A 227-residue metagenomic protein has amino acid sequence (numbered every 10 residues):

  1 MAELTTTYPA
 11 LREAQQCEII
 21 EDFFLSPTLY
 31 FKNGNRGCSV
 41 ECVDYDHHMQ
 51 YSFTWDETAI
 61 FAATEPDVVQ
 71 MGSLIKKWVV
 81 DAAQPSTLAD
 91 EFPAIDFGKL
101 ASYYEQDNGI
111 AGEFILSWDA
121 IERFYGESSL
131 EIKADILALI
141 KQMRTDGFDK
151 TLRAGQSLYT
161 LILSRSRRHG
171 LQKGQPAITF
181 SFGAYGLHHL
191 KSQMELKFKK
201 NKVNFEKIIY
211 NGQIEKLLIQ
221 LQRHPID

Functional and structural regions predicted by a protein language model:
M1-N33, P85-G170: Negatively charged, low-complexity tracts enriched in Asp/Glu with abundant Ser/Thr
A2-R12, G72, K76, L137-K141 (+3 more regions): Generic detector of well-ordered alpha-helical segments enriched in charged/polar residues, highlighting helical
Y8-A94: Polyanion-binding and phosphate-handling cores
R36-L74, R167-I208: Intrinsically disordered, low-complexity regulatory segments enriched in Ser/Thr/Pro and charged residues
D56-G112, K197-K200, N204-D227: Mixed-charge, Lys/Arg-enriched low-complexity segments
T145-T151, G183-H189, I219, R223-D227: Structural alpha-beta junctions
